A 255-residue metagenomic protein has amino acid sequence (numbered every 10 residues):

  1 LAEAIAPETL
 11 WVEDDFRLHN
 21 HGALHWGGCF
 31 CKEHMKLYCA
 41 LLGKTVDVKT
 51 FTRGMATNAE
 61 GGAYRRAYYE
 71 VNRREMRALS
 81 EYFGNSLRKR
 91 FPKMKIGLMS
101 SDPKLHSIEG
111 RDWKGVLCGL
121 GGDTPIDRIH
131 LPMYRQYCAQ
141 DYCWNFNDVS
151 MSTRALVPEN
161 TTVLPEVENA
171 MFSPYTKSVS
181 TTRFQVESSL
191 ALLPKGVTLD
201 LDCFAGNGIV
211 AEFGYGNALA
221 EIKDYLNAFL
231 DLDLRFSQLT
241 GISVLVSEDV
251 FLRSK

Functional and structural regions predicted by a protein language model:
L1-N147: Polysaccharide-binding and catalytic clefts of secreted carbohydrate-active enzymes
E81, K89-K93, Y134-K255: Carbohydrate-binding surfaces of carbohydrate-active enzymes
